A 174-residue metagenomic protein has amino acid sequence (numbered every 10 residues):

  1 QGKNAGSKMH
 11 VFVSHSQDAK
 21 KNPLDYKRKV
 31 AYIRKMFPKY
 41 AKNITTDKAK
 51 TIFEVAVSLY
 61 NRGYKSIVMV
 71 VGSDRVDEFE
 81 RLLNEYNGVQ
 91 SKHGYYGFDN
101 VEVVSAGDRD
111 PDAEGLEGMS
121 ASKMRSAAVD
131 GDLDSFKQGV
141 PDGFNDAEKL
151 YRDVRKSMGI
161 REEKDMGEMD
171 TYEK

Functional and structural regions predicted by a protein language model:
Q1-E173: Nucleotidyltransferase catalytic core that binds NTPs
